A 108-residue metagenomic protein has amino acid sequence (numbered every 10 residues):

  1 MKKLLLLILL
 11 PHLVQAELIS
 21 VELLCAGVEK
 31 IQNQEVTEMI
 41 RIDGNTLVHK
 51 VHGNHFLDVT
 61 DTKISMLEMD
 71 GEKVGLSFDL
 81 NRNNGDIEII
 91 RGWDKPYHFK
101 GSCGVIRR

Functional and structural regions predicted by a protein language model:
K2-K3, E22: Extreme N-terminal starter segment of soluble prokaryotic enzymes
K3-V14: Sec-dependent N-terminal signal peptides
I8, E17, R41, D58 (+3 more regions): A generic structural signal for short, solvent-exposed coil/turn residues that cap or connect secondary-structure
A16-L24, V59-M69, N83-I87: Short, hydrophobic/aromatic-rich segments at coil-to-beta transitions
E17-N33, F99, C103: Tryptophan-anchored aromatic micro-motifs
G27-G75: Central antiparallel beta-sheet cores of small beta-barrel/beta-sandwich binding domains
S77-S102: Short, exposed beta-strand-loop hairpins at the edges of beta-sheets in extracellular/periplasmic proteins
R107-R108: Short, solvent-exposed mixed-charge patches
